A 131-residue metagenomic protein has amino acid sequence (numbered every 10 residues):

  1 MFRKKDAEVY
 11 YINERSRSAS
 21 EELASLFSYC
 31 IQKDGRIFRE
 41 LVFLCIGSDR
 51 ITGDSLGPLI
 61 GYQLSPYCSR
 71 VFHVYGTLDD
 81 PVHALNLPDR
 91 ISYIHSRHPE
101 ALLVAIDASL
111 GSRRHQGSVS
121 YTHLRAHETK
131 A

Functional and structural regions predicted by a protein language model:
M1-E22: N-terminal amphipathic/basic leader segments beginning at the initiator methionine
F27-R39: Glycine-rich phosphate/diphosphate-binding loops that line cofactor/substrate pockets in enzymes
F38-L41, C68-F72, H98-A101, Q116: Short coil/turn connectors at secondary-structure junctions
V42-L78: A glycine-rich, hydrophobic loop/mini-helix early in the fold
T52-G53, H83-A84, G111-Q116: Short acidic/glycine-rich loop or secondary-structure boundary segments that cap or lie
V74-A101: Catalytic-core regions of hydrolytic enzymes
I94-Y121: Glycine-rich phosphate-binding loop
T122-A131: Conserved small/polar residues in nucleotide/adenosyl-binding loops
